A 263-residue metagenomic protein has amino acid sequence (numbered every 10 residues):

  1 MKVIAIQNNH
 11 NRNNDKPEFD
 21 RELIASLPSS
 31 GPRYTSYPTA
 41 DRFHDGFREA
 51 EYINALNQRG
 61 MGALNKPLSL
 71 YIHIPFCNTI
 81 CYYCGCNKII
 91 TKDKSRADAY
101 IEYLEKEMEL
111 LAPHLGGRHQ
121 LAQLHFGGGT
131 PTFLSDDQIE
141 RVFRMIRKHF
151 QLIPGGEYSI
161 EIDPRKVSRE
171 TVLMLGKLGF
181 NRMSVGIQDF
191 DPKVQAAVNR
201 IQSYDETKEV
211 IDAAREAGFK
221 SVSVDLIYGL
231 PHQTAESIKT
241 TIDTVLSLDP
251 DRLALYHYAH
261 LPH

Functional and structural regions predicted by a protein language model:
M1-L68: Flexible, acidic/Gly-rich N-terminal and inter-domain linker regions that tether and position cofactor-handling modules
I24-S29, T79, H260-P262: Short, compositionally biased low-complexity segments
T39-R42, I80, I89-I90: A short secondary-structure junction motif
G62-L64, H73-F76, G117, E216: Short glycine/proline-enriched loop/turn "hinge" motifs that connect secondary-structure elements and lie
S69, Y82, Y158: Divalent metal-dependent hydrolysis catalytic cores, especially in the metallo-beta-lactamase
L70-I72, V185: Short beta-strand motif preference
I72-K88: Local cysteine-cluster metal-coordination motifs and their immediate loop/turn environment, predominantly Fe-S cluster
K88-G117, L121-H263: Conserved non-cysteine loop/helix-boundary elements of the Radical SAM core domain that shape
